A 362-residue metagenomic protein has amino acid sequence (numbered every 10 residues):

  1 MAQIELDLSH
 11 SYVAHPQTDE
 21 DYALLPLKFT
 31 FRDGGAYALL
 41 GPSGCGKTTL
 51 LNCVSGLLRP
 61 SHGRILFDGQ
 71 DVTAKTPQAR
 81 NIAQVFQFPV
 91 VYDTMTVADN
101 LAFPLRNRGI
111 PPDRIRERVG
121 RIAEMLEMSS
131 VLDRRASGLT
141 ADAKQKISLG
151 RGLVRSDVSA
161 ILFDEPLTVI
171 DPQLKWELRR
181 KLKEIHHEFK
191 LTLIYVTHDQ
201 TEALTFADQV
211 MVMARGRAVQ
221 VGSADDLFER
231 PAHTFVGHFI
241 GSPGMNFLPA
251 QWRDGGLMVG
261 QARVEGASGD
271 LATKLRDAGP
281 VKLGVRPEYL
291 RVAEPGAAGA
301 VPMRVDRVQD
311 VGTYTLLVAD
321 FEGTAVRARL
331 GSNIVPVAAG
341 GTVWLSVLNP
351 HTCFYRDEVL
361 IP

Functional and structural regions predicted by a protein language model:
Y37-A38, Q84: Short beta-strand immediately N-terminal to the Walker A/P-loop
L40-P42: The feature captures the beta-strand-to-loop junction immediately N-terminal to the Walker
S55: Helix-to-loop junction immediately C-terminal to a conserved catalytic motif
S61-R64, R215: Conserved coupling/switch loops of ABC nucleotide-binding domains, chiefly the family-specific signature
G63-D71: Conserved ABC transporter NBD signature motif
N81, V91-F235: ABC ATPase nucleotide-binding domains
G256-P362: Non-catalytic connector elements of ABC transporters
